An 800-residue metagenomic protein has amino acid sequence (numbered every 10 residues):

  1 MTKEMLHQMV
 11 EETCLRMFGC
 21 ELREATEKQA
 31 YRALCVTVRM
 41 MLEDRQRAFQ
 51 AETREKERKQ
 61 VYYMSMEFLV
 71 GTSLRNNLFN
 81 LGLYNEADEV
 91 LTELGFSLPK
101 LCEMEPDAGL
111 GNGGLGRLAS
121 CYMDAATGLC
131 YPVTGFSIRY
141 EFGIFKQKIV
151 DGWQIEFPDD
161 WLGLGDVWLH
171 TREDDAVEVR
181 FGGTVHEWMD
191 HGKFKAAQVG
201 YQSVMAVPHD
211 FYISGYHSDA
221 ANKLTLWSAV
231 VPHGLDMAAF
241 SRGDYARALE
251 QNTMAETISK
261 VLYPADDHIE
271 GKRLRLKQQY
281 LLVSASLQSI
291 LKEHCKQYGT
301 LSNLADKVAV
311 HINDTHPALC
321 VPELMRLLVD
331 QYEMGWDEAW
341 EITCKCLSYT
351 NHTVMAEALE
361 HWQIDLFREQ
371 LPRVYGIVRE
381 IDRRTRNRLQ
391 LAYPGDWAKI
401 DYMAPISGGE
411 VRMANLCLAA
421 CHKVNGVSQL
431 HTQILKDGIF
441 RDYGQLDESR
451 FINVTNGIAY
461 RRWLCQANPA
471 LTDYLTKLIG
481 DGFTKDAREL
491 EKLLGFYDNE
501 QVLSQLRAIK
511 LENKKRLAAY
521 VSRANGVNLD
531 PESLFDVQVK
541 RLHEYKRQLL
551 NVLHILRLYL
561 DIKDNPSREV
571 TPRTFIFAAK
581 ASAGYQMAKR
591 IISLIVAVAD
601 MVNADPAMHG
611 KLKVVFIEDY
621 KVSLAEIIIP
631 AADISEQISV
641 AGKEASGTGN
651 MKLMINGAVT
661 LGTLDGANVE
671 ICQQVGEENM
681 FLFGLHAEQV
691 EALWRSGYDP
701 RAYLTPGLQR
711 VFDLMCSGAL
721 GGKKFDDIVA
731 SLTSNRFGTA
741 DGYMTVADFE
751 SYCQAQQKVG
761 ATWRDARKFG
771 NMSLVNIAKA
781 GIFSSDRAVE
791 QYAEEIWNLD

Functional and structural regions predicted by a protein language model:
M1-D800: A conserved ligand/cofactor-binding region detector
